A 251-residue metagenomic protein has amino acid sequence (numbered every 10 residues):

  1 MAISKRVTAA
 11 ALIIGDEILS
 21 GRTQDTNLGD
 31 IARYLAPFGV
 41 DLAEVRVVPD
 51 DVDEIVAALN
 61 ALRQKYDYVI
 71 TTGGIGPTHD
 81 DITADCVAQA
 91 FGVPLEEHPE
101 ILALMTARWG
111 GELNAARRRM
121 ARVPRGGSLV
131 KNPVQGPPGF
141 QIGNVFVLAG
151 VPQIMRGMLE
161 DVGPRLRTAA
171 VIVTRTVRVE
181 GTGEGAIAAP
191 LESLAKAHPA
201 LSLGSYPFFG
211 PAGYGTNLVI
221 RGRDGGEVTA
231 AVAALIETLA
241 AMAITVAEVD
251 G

Functional and structural regions predicted by a protein language model:
A2-V45, D50, T229-A233: Glycine-rich phosphate/diphosphate-binding loop of Rossmann-like nucleotide-binding domains
I14-D16, T71-H79, A149-G150, Y206 (+1 more regions): Glycine-rich beta-strand-to-loop/alpha-helix junction loops that act as flexible
T26, D30, D50, E54-A57 (+12 more regions): Conserved active-site and cofactor/substrate-binding residues in soluble primary-metabolism enzymes
G29-I82, C86-Q89: N-terminal small/polar loop signature for handling phosphorylated ligands or for N-terminal nucleophile
A57, D81-A169: Proline/glycine-rich low-complexity loops and linkers
N144-T238: An accessory alpha-helical subdomain
T238-G251: Conserved short beta-strand edge segments in small beta-sheet-based binding/regulatory domains
